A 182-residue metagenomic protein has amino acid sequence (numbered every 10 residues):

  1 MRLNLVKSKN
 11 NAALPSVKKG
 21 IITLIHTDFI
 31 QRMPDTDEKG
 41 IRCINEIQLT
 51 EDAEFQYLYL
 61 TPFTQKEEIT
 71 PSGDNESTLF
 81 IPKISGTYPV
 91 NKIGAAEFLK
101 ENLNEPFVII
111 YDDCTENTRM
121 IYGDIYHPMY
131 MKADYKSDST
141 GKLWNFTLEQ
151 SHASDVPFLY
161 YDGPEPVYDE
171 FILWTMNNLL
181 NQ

Functional and structural regions predicted by a protein language model:
R2-I81, Y126-D138: Solvent-exposed edge beta-strands and adjacent loop segments that serve as assembly or binding interfaces
S8, T27-F29, D52, P89-I93 (+2 more regions): Generic structural motif
K19-D28, I84-T87, E105-D113: Short, hydrophobic/proline-enriched secondary-structure or compact coil segments at domain edges
T70-I93, T140-D155: Oligomerization/assembly interface segments of phage tail-like spikes and tubes
S85, D113-K132: Short acidic, glycine/tyrosine-flanked loop/strand segments centered on an H-E-D-like triad
G94-M120: Short, acidic/charged, Gly/Pro-enriched secondary-structure junctions
I125-Q182: Mixed-charge, glycine-accented linear interaction segment located at domain edges/termini
